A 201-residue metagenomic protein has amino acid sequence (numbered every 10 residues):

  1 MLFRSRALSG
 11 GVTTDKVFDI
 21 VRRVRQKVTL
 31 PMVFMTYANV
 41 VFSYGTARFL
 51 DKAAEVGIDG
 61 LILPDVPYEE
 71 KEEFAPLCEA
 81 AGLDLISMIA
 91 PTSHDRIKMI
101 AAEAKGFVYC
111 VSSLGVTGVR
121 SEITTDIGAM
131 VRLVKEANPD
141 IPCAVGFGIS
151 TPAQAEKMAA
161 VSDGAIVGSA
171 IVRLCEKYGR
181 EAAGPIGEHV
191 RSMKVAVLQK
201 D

Functional and structural regions predicted by a protein language model:
M1-L2: Short, small-residue-biased leader/transition segments that mark boundaries at the very start of proteins
S9-R22, F42-A47, L63-A80, S93-M99 (+3 more regions): Active-site-adjacent beta->alpha loops and helix N-cap segments on the catalytic face of soluble alpha/beta enzymes
P31-G45, I86-T92, R120: Active-site mouth loops of central-metabolism enzymes
M32-T36, L61-L63, L85-M88, V108-C110 (+2 more regions): Hydrophobic faces of well-ordered beta-strands that scaffold small-molecule active sites in alpha/beta enzyme cores
A53, I100, M158, G168 (+1 more regions): Conserved, mostly hydrophobic/aromatic
V56-I62, P67-E70, S112-V119, F147 (+1 more regions): Glycine-rich phosphate-binding active-site loops on the catalytic face of alpha/beta enzymes
T92-A102, A137-N138, I149-A165: Catalytic cores of alpha/beta
R173-D201: C-terminal helical cap(s) of enzyme catalytic domains, especially alpha/beta-barrels
